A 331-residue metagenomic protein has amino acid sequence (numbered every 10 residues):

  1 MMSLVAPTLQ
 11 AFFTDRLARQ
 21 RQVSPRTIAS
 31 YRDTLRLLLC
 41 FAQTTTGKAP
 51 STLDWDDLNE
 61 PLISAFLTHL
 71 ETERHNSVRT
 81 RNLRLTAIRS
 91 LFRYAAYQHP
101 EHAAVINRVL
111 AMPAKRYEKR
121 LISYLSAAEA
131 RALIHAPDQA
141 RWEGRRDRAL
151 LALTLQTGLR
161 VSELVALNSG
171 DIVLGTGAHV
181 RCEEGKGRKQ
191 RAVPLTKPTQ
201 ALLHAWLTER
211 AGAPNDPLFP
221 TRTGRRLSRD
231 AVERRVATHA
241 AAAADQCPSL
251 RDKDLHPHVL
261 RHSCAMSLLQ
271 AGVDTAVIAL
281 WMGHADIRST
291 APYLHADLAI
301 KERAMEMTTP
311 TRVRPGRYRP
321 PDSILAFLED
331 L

Functional and structural regions predicted by a protein language model:
M1-L331: Conserved catalytic core of the tyrosine transesterase superfamily
